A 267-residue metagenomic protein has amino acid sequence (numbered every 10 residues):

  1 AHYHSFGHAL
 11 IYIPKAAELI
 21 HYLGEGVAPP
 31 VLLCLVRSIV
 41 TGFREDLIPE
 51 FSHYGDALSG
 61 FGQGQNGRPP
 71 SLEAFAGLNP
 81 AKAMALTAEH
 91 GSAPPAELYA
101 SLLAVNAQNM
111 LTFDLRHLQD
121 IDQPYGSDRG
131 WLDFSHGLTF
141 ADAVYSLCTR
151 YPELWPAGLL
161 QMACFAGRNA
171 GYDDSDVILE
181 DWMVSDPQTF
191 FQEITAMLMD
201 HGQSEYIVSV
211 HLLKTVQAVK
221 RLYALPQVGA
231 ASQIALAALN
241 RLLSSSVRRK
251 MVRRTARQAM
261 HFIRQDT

Functional and structural regions predicted by a protein language model:
A1-T267: Mature, well-folded catalytic/scaffold domains that follow N-terminal targeting or propeptide regions
